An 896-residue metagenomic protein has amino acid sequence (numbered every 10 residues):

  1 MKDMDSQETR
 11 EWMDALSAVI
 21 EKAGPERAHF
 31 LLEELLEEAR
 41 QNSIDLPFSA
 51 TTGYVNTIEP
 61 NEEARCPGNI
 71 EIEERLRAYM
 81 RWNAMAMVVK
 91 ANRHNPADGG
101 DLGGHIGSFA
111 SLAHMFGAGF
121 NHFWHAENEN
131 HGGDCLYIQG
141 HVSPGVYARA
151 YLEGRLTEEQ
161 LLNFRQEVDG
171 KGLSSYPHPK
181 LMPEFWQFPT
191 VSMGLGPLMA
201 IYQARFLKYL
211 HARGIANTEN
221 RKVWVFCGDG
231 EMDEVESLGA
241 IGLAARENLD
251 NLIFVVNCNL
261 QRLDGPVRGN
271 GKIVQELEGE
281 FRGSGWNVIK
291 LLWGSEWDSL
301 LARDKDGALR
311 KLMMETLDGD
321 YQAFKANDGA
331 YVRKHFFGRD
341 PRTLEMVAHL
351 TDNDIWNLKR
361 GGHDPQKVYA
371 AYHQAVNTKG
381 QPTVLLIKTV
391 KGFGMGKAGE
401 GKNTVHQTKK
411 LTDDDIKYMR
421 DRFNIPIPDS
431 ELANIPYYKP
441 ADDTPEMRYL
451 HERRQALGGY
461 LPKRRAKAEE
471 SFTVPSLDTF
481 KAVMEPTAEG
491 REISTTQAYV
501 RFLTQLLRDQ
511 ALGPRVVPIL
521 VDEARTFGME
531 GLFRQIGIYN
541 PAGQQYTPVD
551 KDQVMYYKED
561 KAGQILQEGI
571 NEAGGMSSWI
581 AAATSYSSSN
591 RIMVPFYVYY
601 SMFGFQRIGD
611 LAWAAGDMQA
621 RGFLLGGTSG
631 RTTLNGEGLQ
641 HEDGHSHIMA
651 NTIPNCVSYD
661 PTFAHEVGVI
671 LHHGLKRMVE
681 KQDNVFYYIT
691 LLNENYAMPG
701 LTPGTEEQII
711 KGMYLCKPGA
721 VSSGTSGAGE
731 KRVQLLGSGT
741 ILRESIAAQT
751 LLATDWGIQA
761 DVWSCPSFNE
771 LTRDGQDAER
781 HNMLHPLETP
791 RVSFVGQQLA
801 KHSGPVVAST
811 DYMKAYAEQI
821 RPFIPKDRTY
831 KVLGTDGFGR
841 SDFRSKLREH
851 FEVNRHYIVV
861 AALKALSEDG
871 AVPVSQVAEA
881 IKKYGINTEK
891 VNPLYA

Functional and structural regions predicted by a protein language model:
K2-E153, M419, I493-D509, G513 (+1 more regions): N-terminal amphipathic, basic-rich helices that act as targeting or association modules
C66-A84, V88, N95, F109 (+11 more regions): Non-catalytic terminal/interface segments that mediate subunit docking, oligomerization, and allosteric communication
P67-M80, A84-D98, H105-E247, N270-G271 (+6 more regions): Cofactor-binding active-site loop characterized by glycine-rich and histidine/acidic residues
D98-L102, H114-F123, E129-G133, E184-F188 (+11 more regions): Short alpha-helical segments and helix-capping/turn motifs at coil-helix boundaries
G100-G107, C135, V146, C227-G230 (+4 more regions): Conserved short loop/turn motifs at secondary-structure junctions
D169-P189, L195, Y209-N220, L238-P440 (+7 more regions): Thiamine diphosphate
V225-F226, F254, I519, L625 (+2 more regions): Residue-level marker for buried hydrophobic side chains located in beta-strands that build the well-ordered beta-sheet
V225-F226, M232, D610-R631, G636: A structural-propensity feature for long, helix-poor, extended segments
